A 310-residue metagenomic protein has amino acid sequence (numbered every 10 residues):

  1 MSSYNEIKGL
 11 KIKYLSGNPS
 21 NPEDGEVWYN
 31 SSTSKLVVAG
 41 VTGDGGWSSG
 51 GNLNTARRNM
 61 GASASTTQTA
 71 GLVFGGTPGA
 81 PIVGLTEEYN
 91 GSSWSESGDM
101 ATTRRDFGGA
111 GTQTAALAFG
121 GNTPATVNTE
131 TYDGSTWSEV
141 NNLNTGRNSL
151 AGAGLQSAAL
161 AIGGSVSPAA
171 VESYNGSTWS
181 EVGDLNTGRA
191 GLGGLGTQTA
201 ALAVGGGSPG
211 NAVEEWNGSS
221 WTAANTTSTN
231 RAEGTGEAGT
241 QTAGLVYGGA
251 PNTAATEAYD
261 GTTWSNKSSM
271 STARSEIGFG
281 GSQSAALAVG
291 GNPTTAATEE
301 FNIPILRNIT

Functional and structural regions predicted by a protein language model:
M1-T310: Polar, enzyme-active/binding microenvironments
